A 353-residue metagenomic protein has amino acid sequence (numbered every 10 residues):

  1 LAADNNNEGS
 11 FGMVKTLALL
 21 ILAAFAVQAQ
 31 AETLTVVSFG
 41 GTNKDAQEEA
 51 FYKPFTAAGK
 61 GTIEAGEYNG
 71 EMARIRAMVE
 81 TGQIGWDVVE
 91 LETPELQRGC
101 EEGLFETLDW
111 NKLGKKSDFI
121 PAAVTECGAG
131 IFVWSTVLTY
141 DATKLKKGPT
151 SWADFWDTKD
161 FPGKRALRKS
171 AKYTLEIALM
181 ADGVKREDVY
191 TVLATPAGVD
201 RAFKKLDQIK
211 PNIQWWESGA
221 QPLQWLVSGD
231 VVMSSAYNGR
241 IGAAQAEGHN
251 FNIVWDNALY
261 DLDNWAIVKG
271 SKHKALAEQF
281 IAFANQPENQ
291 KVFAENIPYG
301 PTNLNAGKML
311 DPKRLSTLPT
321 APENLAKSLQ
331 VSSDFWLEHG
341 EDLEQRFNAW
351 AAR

Functional and structural regions predicted by a protein language model:
F25-A31: Sec/Tat signal peptide C-region and signal peptidase I cleavage site
E32-G99: Early extracytoplasmic/lumenal segment of secretory-pathway proteins
G41-E48, I84-W86, E90-V227: Extracytoplasmic ligand-binding site segments that recognize negatively charged/polar headgroups
L96-R98, M233-N250: A ligand-binding cleft/hinge motif common to bilobed small-molecule-binding domains
D118, V133-T136, V199-Q208, Q245-S271 (+1 more regions): Periplasmic-binding protein-like
V137-K144, L179-A181, L262-L276, V292 (+1 more regions): A bilobed periplasmic-binding-protein/Venus flytrap-type ligand-binding module shared by bacterial periplasmic
V268-K327: Mature extracytoplasmic/periplasmic domains
E323-R353: Conserved C-terminal helix/tail region of periplasmic/extracytoplasmic solute-binding proteins
